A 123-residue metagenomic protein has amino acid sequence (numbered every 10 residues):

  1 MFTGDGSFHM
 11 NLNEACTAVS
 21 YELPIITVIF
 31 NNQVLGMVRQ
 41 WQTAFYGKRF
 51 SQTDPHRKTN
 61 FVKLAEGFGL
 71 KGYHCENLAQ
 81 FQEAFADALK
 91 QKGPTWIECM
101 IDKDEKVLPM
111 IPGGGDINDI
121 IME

Functional and structural regions predicted by a protein language model:
M1-E123: Thiamine diphosphate
